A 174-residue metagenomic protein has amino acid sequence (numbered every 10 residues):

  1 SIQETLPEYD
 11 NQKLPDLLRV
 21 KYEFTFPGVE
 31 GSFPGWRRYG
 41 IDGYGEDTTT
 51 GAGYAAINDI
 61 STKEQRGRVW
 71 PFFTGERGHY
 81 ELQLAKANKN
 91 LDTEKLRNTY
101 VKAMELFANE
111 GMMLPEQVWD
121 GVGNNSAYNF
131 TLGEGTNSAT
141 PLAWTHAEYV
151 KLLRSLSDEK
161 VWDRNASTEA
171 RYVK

Functional and structural regions predicted by a protein language model:
S1-F72, V101-K174: Extended glycan-interaction surfaces of carbohydrate-active proteins
A85-K89, S157: Short coil/turn linking the two alpha-helices of tandem helical-hairpin repeats
K89-T99: Alpha-helical positions within canonical tetratricopeptide repeat
